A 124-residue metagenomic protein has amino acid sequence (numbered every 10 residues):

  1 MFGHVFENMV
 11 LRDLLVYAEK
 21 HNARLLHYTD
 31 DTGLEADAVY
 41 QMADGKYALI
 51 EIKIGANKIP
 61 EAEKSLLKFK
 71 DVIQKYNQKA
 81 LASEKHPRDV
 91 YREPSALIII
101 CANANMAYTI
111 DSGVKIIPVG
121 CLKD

Functional and structural regions predicted by a protein language model:
M1-D124: A cross-kingdom feature that marks ATP-driven nucleic-acid transaction machinery
